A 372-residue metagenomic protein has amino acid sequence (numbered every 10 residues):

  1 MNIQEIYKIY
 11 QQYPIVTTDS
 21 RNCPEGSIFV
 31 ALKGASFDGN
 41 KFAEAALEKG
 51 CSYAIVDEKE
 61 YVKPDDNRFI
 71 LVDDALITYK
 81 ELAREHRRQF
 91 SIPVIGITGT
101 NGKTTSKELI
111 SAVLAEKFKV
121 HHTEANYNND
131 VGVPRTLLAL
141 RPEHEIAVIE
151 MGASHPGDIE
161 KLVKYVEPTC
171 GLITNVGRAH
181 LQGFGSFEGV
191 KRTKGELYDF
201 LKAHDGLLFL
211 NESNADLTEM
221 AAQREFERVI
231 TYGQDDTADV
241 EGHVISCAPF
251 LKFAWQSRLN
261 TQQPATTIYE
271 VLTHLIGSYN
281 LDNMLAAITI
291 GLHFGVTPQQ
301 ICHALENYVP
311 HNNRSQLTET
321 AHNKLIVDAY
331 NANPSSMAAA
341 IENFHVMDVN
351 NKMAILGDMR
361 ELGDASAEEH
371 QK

Functional and structural regions predicted by a protein language model:
M1-E81, E85, M347-N350, Q371: N-terminal leader/targeting and accessory segments in enzymes
I3-Q4, E60-D66, L172-K324, V349-N350 (+1 more regions): Acidic, Mg2+-coordinating active-site environments of NTP-dependent enzymes
G26, V56, I149, L210 (+2 more regions): Active-site flanking residues adjacent to catalytic metal/cofactor-binding acidic residues
G34-F37, P310-N313, A329-K372: Active-site beta-alpha connecting loops in nucleotide-dependent enzymes
A54, F69, V94-I95, V120 (+4 more regions): Hydrophobic/aromatic residues located in beta-strands of well-ordered beta-sheets within soluble catalytic
T78-E212, D216-E225, G291, D348: Phosphate-binding loop of NTP-binding sites
